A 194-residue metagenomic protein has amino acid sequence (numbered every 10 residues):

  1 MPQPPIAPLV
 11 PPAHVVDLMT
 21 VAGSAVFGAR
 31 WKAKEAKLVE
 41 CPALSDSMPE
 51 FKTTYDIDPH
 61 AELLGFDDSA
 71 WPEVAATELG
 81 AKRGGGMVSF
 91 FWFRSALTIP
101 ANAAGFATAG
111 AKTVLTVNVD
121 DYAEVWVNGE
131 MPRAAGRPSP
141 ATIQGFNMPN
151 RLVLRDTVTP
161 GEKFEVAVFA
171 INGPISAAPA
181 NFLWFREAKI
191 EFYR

Functional and structural regions predicted by a protein language model:
P2-F66, W71, L154-R194: An acidic-aromatic loop/edge-strand motif
E62, W71, S89, L97 (+2 more regions): Aromatic-lined ligand-binding clefts that engage carbohydrates, nucleic acids, or primary amines
G65-S89: Edge strands and adjacent loops of beta-rich recognition modules
D67, F91-F93, D121, M148: Residues that flank catalytic or metal-binding motifs in active/ligand-binding sites
G80-M87, R94-A96, A104, P140-A141 (+1 more regions): Beta-strand-rich interaction surfaces with strong enrichment in secreted/lumenal proteins
G86-V88, T108, N118, G145-N147 (+1 more regions): Surface-exposed coil/turn segments at beta-strand junctions on protein surfaces, enriched
Y122-E124, R133, G173-S176: Flexible loop/turn segments at secondary-structure boundaries
W126-R151: Solvent-exposed beta-strand/loop surfaces of large extracellular or lumenal domains
